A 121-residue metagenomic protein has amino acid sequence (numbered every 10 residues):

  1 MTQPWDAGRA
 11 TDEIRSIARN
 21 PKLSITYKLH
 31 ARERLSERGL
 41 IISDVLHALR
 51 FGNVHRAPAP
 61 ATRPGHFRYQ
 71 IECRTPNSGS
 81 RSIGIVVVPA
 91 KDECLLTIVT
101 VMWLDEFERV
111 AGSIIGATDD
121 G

Functional and structural regions predicted by a protein language model:
M1-G121: Ribonuclease/tRNase effector modules and their secretory precursors
